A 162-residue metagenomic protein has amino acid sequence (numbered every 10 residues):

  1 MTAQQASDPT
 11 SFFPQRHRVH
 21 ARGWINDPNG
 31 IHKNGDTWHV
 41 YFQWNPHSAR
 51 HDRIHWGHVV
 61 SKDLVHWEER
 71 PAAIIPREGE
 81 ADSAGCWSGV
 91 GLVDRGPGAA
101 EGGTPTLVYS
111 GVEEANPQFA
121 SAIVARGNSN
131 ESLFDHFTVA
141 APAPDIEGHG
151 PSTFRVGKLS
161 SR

Functional and structural regions predicted by a protein language model:
M1-R162: Beta-rich carbohydrate-recognition and catalytic domains
